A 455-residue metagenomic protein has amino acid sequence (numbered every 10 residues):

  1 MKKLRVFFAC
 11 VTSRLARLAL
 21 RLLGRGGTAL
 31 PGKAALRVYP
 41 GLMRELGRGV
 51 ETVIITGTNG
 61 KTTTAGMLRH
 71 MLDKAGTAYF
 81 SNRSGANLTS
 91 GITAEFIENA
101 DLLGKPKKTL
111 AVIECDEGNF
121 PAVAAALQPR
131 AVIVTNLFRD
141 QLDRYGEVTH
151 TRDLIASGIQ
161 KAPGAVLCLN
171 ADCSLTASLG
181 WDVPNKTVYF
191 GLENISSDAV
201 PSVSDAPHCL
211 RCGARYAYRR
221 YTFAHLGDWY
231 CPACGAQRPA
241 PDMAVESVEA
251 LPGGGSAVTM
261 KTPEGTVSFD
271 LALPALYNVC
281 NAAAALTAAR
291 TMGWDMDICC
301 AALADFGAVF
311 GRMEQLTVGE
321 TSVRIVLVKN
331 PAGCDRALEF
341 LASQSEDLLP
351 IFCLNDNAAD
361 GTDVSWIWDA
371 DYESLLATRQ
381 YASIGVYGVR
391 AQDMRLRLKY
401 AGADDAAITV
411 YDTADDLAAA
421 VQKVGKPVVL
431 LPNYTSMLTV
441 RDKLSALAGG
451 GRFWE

Functional and structural regions predicted by a protein language model:
L4-G191, D198-P207: Phosphate-binding loop of NTP-binding sites
A126-V134, L226-A240, L273-A304, K426: A conserved, hydrophobic alpha-helical segment in the catalytic core of large ATP/adenylate-utilizing enzymes
S174-S178, S196-S197, A358-T362, R390-L396 (+1 more regions): Short, charged/polar "capping" segments at the starts of alpha-helices and the immediately preceding loops
E193-G254, A272, R379: Cys/His-rich short segments
A236, A250-G253, A288-V328: Gly/charged, well-structured mid-domain segments that form the phosphate/adenylate-handling core of ATP-dependent
G255, P263-T266, D270-Y277, A283: Extended interfacial segments that mediate partner engagement and assembly in macromolecular machines
V309, L327-A406, G450-W454: Active-site beta-alpha connecting loops in nucleotide-dependent enzymes
L430-E455: Glycine/aspartate-rich loop-and-adjacent alpha/beta segment that forms the canonical ThDP
